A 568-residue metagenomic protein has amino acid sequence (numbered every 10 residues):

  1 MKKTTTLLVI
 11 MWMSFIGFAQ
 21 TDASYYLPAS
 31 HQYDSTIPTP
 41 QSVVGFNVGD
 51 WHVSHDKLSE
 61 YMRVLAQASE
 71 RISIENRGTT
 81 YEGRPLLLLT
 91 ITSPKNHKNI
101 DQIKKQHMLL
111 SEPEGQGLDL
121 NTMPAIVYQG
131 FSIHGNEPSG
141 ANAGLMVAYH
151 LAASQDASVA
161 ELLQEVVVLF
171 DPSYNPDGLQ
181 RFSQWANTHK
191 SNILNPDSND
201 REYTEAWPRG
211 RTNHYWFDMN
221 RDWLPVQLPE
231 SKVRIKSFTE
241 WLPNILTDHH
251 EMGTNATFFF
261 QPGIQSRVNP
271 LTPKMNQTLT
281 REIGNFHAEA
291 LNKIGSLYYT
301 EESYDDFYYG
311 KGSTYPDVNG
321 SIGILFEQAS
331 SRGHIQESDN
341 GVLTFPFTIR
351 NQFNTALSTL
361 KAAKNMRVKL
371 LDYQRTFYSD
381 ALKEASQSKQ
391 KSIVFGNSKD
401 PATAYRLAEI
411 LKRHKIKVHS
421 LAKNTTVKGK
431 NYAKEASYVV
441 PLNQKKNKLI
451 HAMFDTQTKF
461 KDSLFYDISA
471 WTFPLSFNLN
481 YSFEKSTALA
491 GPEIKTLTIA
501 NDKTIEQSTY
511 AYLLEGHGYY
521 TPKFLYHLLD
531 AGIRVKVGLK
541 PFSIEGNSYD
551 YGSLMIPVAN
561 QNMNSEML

Functional and structural regions predicted by a protein language model:
M1-A23: Bacterial Sec-dependent N-terminal signal peptides
Q20-P138, N142-V167, Y215, R221-D222 (+8 more regions): Intrinsic-disorder/low-complexity accessory segments
A148, E165-S191: Carboxylate/His-rich catalytic cores and anion/metal-binding grooves
Y174-P176, E251-G253, S330: Active-site-proximal loop/turn and secondary-structure-junction residues that shape catalytic pockets, frequently
S183-N192, A356, L360-K364: N-terminal-biased segments
S191-D197, A559-Q561: Acidic, Ser/Thr-rich peripheral helices and adjacent loops at domain boundaries
S198-F217: Aromatic- and acidic-residue-enriched carbohydrate-binding clefts of CAZyme catalytic domains
